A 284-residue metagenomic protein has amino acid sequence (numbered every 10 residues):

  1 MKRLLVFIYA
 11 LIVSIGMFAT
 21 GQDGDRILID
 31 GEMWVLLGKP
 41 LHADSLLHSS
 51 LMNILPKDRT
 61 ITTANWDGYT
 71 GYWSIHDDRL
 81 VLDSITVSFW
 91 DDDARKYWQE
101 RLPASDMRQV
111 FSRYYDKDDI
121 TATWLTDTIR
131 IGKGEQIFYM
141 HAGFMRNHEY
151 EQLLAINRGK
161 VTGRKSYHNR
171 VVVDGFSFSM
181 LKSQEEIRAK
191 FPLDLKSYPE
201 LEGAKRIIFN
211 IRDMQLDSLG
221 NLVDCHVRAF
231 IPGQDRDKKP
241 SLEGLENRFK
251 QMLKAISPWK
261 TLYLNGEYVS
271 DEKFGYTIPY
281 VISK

Functional and structural regions predicted by a protein language model:
M1-G24: Bacterial Sec-dependent N-terminal signal peptides
F18-F89: Start-of-domain marker
D83-N147: An exposed acidic His-Trp-rich patch
S88, N169-R170, E200, R228-R236: A short acidic/small-residue loop/turn micro-motif
T128-R170, R212-L216, N221: Acidic, small-residue rich beta-repeat scaffolds with periodic aromatic anchors
K160-A204, P240-S257: Acidic, low-complexity proline/glycine/alanine-rich linker and hinge segments
A204-D235: Short tight loops/turns at secondary-structure junctions
K239-K284: Short, positively biased Gly/Pro-containing turn/loop motifs at secondary-structure boundaries
